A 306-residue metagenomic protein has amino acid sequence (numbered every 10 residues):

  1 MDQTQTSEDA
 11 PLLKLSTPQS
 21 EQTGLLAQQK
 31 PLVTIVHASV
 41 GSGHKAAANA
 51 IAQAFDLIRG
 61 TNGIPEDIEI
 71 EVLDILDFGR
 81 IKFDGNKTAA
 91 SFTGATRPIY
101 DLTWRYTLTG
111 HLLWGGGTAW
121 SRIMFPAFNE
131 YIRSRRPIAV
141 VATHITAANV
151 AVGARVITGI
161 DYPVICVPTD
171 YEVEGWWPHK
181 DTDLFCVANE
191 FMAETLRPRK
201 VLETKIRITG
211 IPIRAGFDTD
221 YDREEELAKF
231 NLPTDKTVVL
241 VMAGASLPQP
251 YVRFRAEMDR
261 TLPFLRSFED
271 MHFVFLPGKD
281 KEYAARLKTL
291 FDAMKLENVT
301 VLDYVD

Functional and structural regions predicted by a protein language model:
D2-G79: N-terminal subdomain of nucleotide-sugar transferases
I35, V72, C166, V241 (+1 more regions): Structural beta-sheet core signal
A38-K45, V141-V150, G244-P250: Gly/Ser/Thr-rich loops at beta-strand to alpha-helix junctions that form or flank small-molecule/cofactor-binding
N49-R135: Conserved N-terminal ligand/cofactor-binding loop architecture of enzyme catalytic domains
I99, T103-K200, K205-I208: Active-site and donor-binding regions of nucleotide-sugar-utilizing enzymes
D183-S246, D280-E282: A nucleotide-sugar donor-handling region in carbohydrate enzymes
E224-E225, P233-D306: Donor-nucleotide binding loops and adjacent catalytic segments primarily of GT-B fold Leloir glycosyltransferases
